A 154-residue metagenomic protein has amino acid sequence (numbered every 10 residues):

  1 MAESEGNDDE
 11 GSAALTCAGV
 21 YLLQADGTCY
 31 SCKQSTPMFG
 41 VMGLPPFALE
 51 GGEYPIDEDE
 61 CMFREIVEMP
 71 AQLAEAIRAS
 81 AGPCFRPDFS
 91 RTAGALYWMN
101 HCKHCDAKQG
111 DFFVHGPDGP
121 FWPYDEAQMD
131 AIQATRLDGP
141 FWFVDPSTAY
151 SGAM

Functional and structural regions predicted by a protein language model:
A2-A13, P117-M154: Short, intrinsically disordered terminal segments enriched in charged and Pro/Gly residues
S4-C17, A79-F89: Short Cys/His-rich Zn2+-coordinating modules
D26, M99: Residues immediately within or flanking Cys/His clusters that coordinate Zn2+ in small zinc-binding modules
C29-C32, C102-C105: Short cysteine-rich clusters marking metal-coordination/redox-active sites
M38-F39, K108-F112: Short, non-ligating residues that shape and space the ligands of small metal-coordination modules and catalytic
L44-P45, P87-Y97, P117: Short linker/helix segments within small regulatory modules
L44-P55, H115-Q128: Short cysteine/histidine-rich metal-coordination sites, predominantly Zn2+-binding motifs
P45-F89: Mixed-charge, low-complexity intrinsically disordered segments
